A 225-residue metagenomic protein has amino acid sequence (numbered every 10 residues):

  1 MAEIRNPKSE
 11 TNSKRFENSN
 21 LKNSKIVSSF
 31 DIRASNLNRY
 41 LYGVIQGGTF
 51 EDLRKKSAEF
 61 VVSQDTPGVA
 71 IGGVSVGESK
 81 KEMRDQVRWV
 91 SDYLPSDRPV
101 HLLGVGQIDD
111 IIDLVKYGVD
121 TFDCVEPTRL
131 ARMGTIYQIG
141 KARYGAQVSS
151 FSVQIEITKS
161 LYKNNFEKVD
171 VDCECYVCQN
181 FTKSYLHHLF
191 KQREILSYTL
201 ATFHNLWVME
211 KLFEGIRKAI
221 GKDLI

Functional and structural regions predicted by a protein language model:
M1, S28, G43, A219 (+1 more regions): Generic low-polarity alpha-helical segments
M1-N38, K141-F151: Intrinsic disorder/low-complexity segments
A2, D65, L94, F213 (+1 more regions): Structural signal for hydrophobic packing residues in well-ordered secondary-structure cores of soluble enzyme domains
N38-V169: Glycine-rich phosphate/ribose-binding loops and adjacent secondary-structure elements that form binding surfaces
D170-I225: C-terminal extensions of enzymes
